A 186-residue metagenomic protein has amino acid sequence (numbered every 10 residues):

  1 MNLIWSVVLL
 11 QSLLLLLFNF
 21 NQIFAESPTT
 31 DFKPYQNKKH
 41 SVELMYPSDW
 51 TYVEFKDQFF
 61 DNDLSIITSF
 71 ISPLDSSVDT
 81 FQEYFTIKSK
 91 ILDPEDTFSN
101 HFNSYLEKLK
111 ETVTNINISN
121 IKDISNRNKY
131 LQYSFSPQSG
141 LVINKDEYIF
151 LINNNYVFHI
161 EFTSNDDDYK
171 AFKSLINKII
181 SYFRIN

Functional and structural regions predicted by a protein language model:
M1-N2: N-terminal secretory signal peptides that target proteins for export/translocation
L9-N19: Bacterial N-terminal signal peptides
N21-F24: Sec/Tat signal peptide C-region and signal peptidase I cleavage site
E26-N62: N-terminal "mature-domain start" segment
Y46, F98-Y105, F172-I179: Stable alpha-helical elements in mature extracytoplasmic
D49-Y52, Y156-N186: Surface-exposed amphipathic alpha-helical segments
F55-F158, S164: Conserved polar/disulfide-associated segments of primarily extracytoplasmic proteins
